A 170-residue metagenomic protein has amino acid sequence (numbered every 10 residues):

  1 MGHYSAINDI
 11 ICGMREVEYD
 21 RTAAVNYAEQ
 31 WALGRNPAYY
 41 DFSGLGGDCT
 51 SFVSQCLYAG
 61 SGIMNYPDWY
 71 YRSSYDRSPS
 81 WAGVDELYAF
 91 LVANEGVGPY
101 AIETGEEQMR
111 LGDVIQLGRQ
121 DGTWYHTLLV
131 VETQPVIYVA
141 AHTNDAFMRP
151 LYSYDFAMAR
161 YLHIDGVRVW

Functional and structural regions predicted by a protein language model:
M1, G105, V131, I164-R168: Short intrinsically disordered, low-complexity coil segments enriched in acidic
M1-A6, A82, R110, V139 (+1 more regions): Intrinsic disorder/low-complexity signature
G2-A82: N-terminal capping segments
R72-H142, A146: ...with weaker cross-activation on analogous glycine-rich loops/strands in unrelated enzymes
P135-W170: Glycine-rich, aromatic-bearing surface loops/beta-hairpins
